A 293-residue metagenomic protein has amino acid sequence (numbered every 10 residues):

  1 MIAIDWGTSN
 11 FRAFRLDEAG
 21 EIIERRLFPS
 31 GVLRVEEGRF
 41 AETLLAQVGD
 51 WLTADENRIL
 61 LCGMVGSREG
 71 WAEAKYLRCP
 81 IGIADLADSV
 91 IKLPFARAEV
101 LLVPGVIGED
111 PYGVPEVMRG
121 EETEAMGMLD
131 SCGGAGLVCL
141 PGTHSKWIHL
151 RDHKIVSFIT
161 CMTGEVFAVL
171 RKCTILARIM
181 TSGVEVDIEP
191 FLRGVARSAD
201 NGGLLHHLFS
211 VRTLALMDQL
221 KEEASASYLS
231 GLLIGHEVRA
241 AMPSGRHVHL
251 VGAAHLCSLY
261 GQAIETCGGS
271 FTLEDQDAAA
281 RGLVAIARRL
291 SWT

Functional and structural regions predicted by a protein language model:
M1-D5, R58-L60, G136-L140, H249: Short glycine-aspartate micro-motif
I2-R39: Short glycine-rich, Thr/Ser-proximal phosphate-binding strand/loop in the N-terminal lobe of ATP-dependent enzymes
I4-N10, L140-H144, T163, G252-H255: A short acidic Gly-Thr/Ser loop motif
N10, R246-A263: Glycine-rich phosphate-binding loops at beta-strand->alpha-helix junctions
V35, V106-R197: Glycine-rich phosphate-binding loop plus the immediately following alpha-helix
W51-M118, D152: Short beta-strand-loop/turn "lid" adjacent to the catalytic site in phosphate-handling enzymes
R197-V238: Adenine-nucleotide phosphate-binding core of ATP-dependent small-molecule kinases
T272-T293: Glycine-rich phosphate-binding/hydrolytic loop that grips phosphoryl groups
